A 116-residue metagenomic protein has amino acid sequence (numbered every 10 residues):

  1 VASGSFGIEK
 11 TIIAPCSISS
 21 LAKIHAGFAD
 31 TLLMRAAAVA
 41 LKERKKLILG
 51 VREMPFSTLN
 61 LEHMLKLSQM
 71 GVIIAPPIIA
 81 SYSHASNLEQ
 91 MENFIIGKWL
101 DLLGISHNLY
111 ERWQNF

Functional and structural regions predicted by a protein language model:
V1-I48, E53-F116: A cross-family phosphate/adenosyl-ligand binding-site feature
